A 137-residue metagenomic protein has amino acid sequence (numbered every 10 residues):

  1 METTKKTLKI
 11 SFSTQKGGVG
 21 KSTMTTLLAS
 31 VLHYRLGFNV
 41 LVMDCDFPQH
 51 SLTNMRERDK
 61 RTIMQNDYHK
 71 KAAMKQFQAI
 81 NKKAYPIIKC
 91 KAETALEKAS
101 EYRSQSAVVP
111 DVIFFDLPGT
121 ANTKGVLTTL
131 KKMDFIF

Functional and structural regions predicted by a protein language model:
M1-F137: P-loop NTP-binding core
